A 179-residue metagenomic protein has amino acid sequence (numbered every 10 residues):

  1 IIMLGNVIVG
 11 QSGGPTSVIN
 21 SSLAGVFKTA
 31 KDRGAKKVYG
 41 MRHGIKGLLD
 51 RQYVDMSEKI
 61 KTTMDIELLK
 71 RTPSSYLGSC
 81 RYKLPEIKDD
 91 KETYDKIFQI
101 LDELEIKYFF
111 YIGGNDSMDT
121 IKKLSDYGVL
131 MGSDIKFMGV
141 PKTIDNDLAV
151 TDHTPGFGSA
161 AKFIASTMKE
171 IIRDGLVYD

Functional and structural regions predicted by a protein language model:
M3-Y53: N-terminal phosphate-binding or glycine-rich loops at protein starts, especially the Walker A/P-loop of NTPases
N6-T16, S75-C80, K107-G113, G139: Short glycine-rich or small-residue beta-strand-to-loop segments that form or flank ligand, phosphate, metal/Fe-S
S12-G14, M41-G47, R81-Y82, G114-S117 (+2 more regions): Short, ordered loop/turn segments at secondary-structure junctions
I19-N20, D50, T120-K122, A149: Short glycine-/acidic-enriched loop or helix-start segments at secondary-structure transitions that form or flank
S21-V26, N115-G132: Short Gly/Thr/Asp-enriched flexible loops that form oxyanion-binding sites at enzyme active sites
V38, S125-T154, A161-F163: Short, acidic/small-residue loops that bind anionic groups at enzyme active sites
R51-K107, D116, I144, P155-K169: Glycine-rich oxoanion-binding loops at beta->alpha junctions
I172-D179: Internal, active-site/partner-interface "lid" segment
